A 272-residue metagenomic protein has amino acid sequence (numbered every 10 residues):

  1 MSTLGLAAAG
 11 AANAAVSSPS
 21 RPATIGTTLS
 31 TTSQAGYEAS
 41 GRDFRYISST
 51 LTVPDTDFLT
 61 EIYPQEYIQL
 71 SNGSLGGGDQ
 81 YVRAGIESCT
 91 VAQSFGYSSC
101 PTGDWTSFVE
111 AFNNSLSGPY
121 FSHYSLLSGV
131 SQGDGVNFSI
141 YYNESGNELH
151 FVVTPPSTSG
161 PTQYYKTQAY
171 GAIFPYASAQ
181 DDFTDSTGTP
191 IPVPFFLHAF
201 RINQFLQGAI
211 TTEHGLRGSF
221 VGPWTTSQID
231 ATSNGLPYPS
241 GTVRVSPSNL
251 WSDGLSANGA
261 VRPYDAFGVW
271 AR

Functional and structural regions predicted by a protein language model:
M1-A15: Secretory targeting and sorting signals
A15-R272: Exposed, interaction-prone regions of secreted/extracellular proteins
